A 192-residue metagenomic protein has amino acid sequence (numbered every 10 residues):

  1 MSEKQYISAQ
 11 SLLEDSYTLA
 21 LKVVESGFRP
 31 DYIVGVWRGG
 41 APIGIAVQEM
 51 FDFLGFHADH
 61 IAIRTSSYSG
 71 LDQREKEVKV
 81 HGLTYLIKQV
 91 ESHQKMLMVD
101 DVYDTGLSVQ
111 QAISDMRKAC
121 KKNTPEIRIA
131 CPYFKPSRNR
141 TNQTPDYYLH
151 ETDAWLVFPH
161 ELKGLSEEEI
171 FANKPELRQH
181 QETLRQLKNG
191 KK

Functional and structural regions predicted by a protein language model:
M1-K192: PRPP-associated nucleotide enzymes
